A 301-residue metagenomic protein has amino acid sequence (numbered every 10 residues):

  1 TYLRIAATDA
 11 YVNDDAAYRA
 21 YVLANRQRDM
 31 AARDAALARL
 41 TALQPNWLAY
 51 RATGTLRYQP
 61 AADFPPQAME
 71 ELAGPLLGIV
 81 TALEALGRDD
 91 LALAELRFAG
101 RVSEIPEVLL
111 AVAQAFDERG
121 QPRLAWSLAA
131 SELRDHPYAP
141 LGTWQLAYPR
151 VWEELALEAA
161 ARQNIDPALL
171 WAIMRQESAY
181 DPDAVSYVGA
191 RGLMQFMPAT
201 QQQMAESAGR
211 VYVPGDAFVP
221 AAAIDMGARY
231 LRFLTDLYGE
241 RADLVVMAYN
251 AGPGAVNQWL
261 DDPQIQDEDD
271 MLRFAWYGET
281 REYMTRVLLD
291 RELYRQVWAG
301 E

Functional and structural regions predicted by a protein language model:
Y2-R4, T8-Y18, L23, Q27-L40 (+4 more regions): Catalytic glycan-binding domains that act on GlcNAc-containing polysaccharides
T53-A82: Alpha-helical solenoid repeat scaffolds of the TPR/TPR-like class and their adjacent stem/linker regions that mediate
L72-F98, A111-V112: Alpha-helical segment of the N-proximal tetratricopeptide repeat
